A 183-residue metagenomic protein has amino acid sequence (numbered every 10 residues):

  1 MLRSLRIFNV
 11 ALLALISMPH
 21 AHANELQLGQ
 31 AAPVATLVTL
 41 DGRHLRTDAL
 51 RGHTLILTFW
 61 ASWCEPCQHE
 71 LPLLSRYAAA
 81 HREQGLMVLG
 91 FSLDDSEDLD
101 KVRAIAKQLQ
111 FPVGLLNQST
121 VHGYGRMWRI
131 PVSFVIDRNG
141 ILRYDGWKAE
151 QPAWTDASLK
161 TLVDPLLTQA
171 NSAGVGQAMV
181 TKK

Functional and structural regions predicted by a protein language model:
I7-S17: Bacterial N-terminal signal peptides
S17-V34, R51, G174-K183: N-proximal helix/coil linker or "cap" segments that precede and/or mark the start of modular domains
L26, V34-L55: A short beta-strand-turn-helix
H53-L55, W60-W63, R129: Short pre-active-site segment immediately N-terminal to redox-active cysteine/selenocysteine motifs in thiol-based
F59-R76: Conserved redox-active cysteine motifs that mediate thiol-disulfide chemistry, especially di-cysteine Cys-X(1-2)-Cys
Q84-L99, Q110-Q118: Thiol-based oxidoreductase modules, predominantly thioredoxin-like and allied folds used for disulfide exchange
R103-R138: Short, internal strand/loop/helix patches that form the active-site neighborhood or redox-interaction surface
V132-K183: Thiol-/selenol-based redox modules, centered on thioredoxin-like and closely related oxidoreductase domains
